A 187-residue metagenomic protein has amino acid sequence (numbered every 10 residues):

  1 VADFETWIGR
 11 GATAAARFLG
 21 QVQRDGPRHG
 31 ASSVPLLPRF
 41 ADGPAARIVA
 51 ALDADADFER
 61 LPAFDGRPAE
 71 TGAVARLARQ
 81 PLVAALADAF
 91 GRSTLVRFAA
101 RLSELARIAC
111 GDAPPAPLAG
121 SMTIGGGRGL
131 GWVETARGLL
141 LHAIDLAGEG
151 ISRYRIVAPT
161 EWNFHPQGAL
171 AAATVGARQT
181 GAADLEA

Functional and structural regions predicted by a protein language model:
V1-R137, T160-A187: Active-site bordering "gate/hinge" segments that shape substrate access to catalytic or cofactor-binding pockets
L140-A158: Short beta-strand elements
